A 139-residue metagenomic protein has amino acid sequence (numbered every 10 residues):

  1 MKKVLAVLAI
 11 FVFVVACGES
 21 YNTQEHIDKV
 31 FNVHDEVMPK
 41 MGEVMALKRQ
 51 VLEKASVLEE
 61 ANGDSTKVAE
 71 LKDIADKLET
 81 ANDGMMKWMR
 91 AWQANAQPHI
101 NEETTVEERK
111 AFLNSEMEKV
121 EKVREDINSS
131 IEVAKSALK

Functional and structural regions predicted by a protein language model:
M1-E19: Sec-dependent bacterial lipoprotein signal peptides
L8-A9, K40, K54, S130: A periodicity- and composition-biased signal for non-globular, repetitive helical segments
C17-E59, G63-D64: Immediate post-signal-peptide N-terminus of mature secreted/exported proteins
Y21-Q24, D28-F31, D35, S65 (+4 more regions): Register-specific recognition of a single heptad position within extended alpha-helical repeats
K29, E36, E43, L47-Q50 (+5 more regions): Charged, solvent-exposed faces of alpha-helical coiled-coils
V33, V37-M41, T105-K139: C-terminal amphipathic alpha-helix
K48-T66, W92-E103, A134-L138: Secondary-structure edge/capping motif, primarily at the C-terminal ends of alpha-helices and the immediately following
E70-K119: Long, amphipathic, charge-rich alpha-helical segments that form helical bundles/coiled-coils
